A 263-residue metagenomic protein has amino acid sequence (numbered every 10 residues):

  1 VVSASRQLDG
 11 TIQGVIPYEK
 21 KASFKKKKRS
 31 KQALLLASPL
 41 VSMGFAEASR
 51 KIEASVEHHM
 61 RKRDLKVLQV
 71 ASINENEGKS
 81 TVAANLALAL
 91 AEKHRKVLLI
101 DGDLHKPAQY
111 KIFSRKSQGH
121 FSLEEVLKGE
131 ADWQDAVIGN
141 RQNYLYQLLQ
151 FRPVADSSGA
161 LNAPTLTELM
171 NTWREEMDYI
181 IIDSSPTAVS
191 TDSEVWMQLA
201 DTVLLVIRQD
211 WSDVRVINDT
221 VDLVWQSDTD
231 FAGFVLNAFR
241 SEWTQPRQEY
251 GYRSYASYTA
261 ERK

Functional and structural regions predicted by a protein language model:
V1-K96, G102-E124, A155, N171 (+1 more regions): Short boundary/hinge segments that flank catalytic cores
R6-I12, V195-L205: Gly/Ser-rich helix-loop-strand patches that form or flank binding pockets for ribonucleotide-derived cofactors
S80, D101, D183, D201: Conserved G/P- and acidic residue-centered "switch" motifs that form tight phosphate/ATP-binding loops in soluble
K93-H94, E176, L199: Conserved dinucleotide-binding and phosphotransfer motif residues
K96, Y179, T202-L205, G233: Well-ordered beta-strand positions
L123-E125, Q147-V195: Switch II (G3) loop of P-loop NTPases
E125-P153: Nucleotide-state-sensitive switch-loop elements of NTP-binding domains
S184-V189, A200-N218: Conserved Switch II/interswitch segment of TRAFAC-class P-loop GTPases
